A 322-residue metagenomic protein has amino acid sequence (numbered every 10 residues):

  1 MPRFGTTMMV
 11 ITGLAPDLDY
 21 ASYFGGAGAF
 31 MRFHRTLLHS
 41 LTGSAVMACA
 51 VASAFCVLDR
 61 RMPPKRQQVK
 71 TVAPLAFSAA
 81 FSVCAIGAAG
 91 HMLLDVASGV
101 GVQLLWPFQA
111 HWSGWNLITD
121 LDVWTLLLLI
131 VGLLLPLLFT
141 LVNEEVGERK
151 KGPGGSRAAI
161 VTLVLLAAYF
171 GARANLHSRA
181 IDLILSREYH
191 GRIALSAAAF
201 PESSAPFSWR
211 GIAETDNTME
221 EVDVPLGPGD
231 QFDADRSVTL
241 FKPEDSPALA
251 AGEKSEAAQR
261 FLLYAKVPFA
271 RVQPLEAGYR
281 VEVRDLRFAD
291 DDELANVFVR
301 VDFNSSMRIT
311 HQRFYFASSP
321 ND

Functional and structural regions predicted by a protein language model:
M1-R179, L185-Y189, P201: N-terminal membrane-targeting hydrophobic helices
I193-S196, S203-D322: Extracytosolic and intramembrane catalytic regions of membrane-associated proteins in envelope/secretory systems
